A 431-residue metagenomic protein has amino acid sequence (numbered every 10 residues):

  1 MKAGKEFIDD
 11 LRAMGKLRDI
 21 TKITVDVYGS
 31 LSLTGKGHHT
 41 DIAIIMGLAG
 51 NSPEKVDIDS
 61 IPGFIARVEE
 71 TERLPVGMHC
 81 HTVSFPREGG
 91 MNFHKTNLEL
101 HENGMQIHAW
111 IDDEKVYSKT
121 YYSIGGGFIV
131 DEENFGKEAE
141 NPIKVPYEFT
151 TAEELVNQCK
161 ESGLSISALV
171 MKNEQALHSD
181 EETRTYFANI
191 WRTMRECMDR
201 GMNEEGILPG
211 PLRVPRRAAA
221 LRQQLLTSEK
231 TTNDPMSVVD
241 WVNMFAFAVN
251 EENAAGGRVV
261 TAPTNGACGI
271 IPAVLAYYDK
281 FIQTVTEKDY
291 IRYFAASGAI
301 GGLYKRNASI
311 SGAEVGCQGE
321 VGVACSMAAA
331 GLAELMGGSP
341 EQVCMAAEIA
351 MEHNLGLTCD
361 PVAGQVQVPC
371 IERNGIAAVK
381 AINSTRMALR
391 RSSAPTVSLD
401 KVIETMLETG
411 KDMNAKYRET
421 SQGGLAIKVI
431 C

Functional and structural regions predicted by a protein language model:
M1-A13, P272-T284, A329-G337: Alpha-helical support elements that line or immediately flank enzyme active sites and cofactor-binding pockets
M1-L31, L100: Accessory carbohydrate-recognition regions in carbohydrate-active enzymes
K22-G35, R67-P75, Y293-N307, E348-P361 (+1 more regions): Short, mixed-charge aromatic SLiMs
A49-T231: C-terminal regulatory domains involved in ligand/effector binding and gene-expression control
D180-G316, G424-C431: Accessory "access/gating" subregions that flank catalytic or transport cores
V285, A296, G302-N374, A388-T396: Hydrophobic alpha-helical bundle architecture
T396-C431: Extended hydrophobic packing segments that form well-structured cores
